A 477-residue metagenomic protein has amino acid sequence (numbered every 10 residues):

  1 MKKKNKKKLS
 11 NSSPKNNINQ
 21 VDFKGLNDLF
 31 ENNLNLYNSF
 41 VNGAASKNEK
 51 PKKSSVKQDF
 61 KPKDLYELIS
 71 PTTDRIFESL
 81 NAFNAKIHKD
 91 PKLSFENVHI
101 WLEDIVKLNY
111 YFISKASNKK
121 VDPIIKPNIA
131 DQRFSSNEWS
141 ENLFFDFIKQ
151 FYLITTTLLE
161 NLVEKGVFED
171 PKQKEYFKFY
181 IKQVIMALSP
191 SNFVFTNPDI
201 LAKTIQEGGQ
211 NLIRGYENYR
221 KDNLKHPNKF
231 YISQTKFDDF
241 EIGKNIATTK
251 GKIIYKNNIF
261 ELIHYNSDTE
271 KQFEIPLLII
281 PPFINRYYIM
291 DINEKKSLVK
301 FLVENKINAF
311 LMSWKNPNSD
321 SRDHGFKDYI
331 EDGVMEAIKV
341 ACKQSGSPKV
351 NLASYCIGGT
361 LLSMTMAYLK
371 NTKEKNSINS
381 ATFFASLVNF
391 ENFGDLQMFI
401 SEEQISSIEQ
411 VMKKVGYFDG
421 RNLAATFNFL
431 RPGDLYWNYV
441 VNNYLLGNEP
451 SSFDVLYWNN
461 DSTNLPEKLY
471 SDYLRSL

Functional and structural regions predicted by a protein language model:
M1-I259, Q272-F273, F310, K375-N376: Amphipathic, low-complexity, repeat-rich surface-exposed segments
Q150, N257, I279, Y288-I289 (+6 more regions): Generic recognition of stable, solvent-exposed alpha-helical segments in well-folded globular domains
V167-A202, K343, S347-P348, T365-Y470: Alpha/beta-hydrolase-fold enzymes
H226-F237, N459, T463, E467-D472 (+1 more regions): Amphipathic alpha-helical
P227-E241, T248-N318: Short, surface-exposed "cap/lid" segments of acyl-processing enzymes
E270-K271, I284-Y288, P317-R322, I357-S363 (+2 more regions): Flexible loop/turn segments at secondary-structure boundaries
D323-Q344: Alpha/beta-hydrolase active-site loop
A341-I357: Alpha/beta-hydrolase fold nucleophile elbow
